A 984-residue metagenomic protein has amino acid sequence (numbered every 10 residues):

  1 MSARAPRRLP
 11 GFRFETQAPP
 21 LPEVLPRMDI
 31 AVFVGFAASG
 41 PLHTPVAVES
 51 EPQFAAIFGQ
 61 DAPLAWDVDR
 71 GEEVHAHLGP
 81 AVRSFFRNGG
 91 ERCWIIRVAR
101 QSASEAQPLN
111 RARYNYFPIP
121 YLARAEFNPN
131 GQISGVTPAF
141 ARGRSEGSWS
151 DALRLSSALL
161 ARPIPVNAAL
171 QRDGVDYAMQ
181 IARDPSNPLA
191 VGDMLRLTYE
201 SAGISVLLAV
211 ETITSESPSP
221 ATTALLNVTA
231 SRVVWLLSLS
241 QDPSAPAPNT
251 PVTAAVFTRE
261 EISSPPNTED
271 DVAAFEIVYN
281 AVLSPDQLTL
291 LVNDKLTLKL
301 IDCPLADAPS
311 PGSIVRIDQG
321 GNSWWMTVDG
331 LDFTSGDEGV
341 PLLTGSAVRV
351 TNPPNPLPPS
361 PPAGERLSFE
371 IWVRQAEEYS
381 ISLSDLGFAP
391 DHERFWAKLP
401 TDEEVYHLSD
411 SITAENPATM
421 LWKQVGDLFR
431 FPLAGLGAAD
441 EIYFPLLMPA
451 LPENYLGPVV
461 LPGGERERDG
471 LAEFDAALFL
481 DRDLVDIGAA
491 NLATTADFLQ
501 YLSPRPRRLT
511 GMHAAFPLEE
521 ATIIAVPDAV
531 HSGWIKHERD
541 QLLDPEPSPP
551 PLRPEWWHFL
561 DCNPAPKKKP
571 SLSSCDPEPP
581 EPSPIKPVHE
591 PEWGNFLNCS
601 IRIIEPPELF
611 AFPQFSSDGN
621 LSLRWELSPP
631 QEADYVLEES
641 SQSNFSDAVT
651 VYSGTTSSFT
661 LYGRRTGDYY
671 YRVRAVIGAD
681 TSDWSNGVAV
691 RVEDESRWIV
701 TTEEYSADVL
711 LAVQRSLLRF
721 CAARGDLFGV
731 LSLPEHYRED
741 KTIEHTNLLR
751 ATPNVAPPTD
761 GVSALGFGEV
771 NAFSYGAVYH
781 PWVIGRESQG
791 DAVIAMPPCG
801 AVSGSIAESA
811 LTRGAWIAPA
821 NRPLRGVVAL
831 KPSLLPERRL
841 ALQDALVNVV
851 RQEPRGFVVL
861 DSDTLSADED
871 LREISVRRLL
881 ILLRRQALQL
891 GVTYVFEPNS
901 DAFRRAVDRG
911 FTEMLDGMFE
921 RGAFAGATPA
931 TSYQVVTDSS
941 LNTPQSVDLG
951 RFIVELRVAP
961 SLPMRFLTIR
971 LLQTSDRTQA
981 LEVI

Functional and structural regions predicted by a protein language model:
M1-E146, P188-V191, T198-S205, S310 (+6 more regions): Structured, hydrophobic secondary-structure cores that serve as assembly/anchoring elements
M1-W325, D329-I381, D385-D391, F395-P400 (+5 more regions): Extended assembly-interface regions of large multimeric machines
T198, R374, E638-Q642, V676: Predominantly extracellular/luminal cell-surface or secreted proteins
R602-P630, D683-E695: Pro/Thr/Ser/Gly-rich low-complexity, intrinsically disordered linker/stalk tracts
Q631-V649: Extracellular low-complexity, O-glycosylation-prone stalks/linkers
T650-T655: Short beta-strand segments within Ig-like beta-sandwich modules, predominantly Fibronectin type-III
S657-F659: Short strand-edge motifs at loop-to-beta-strand transitions and within beta-strands of extracellular beta-rich domains
G663-G678: Beta-strand-rich modules
